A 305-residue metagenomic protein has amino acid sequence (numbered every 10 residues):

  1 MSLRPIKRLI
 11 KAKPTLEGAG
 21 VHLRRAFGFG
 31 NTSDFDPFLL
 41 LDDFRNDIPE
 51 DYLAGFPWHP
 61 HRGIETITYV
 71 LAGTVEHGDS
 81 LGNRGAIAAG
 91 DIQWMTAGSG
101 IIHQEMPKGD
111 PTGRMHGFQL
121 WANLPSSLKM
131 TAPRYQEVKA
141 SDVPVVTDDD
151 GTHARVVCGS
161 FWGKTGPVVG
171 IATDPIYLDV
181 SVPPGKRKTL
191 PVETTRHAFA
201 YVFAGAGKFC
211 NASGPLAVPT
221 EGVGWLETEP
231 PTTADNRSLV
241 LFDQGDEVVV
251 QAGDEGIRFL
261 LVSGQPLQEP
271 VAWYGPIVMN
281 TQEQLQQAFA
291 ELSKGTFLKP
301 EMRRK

Functional and structural regions predicted by a protein language model:
M1-K305: Jelly-roll (double-stranded beta-helix
